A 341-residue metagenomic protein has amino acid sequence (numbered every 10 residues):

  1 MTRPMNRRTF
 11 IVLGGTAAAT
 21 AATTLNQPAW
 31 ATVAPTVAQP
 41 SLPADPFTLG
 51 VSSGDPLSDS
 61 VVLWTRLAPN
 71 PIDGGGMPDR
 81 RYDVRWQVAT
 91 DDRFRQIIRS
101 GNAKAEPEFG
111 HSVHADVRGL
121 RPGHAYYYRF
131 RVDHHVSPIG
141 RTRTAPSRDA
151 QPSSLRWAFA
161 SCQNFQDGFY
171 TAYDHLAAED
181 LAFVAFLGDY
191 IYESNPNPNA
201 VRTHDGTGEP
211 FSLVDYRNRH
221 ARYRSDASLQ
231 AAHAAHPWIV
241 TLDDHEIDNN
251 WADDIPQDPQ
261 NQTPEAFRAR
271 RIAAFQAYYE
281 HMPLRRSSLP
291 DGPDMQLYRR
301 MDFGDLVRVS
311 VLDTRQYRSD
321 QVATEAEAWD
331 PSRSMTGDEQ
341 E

Functional and structural regions predicted by a protein language model:
T2-G14, A19-T23, W30-E341: Metal-dependent phosphoester/phosphodiester hydrolase catalytic core
